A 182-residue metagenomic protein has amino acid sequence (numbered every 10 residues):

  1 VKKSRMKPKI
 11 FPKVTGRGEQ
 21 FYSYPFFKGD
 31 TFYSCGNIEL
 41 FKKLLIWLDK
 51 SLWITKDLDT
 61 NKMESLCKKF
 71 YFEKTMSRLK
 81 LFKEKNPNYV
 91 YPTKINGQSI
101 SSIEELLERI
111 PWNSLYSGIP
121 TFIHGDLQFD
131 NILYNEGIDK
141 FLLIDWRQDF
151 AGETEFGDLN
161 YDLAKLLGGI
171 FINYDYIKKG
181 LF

Functional and structural regions predicted by a protein language model:
V1, P25-F27, I144-R147: Active-site ExK catalytic segment of metal-dependent nucleases
V1-K9, Q20, G125, D130 (+1 more regions): Secondary-structure-rich domain cores
K3-F11, T31-N96, I100-Y116: Conserved kinase catalytic-core helix
K13-R17: Conserved beta3 strand of the protein kinase N-lobe
E19-T31: Conserved short submotifs of the Hanks-type protein kinase catalytic core that shape the nucleotide-binding pocket
L40-F41, D139, L159-D162: Glycine-rich, phosphate-binding/catalytic loops in enzymes
L107-G157: Active-site acidic catalytic loop and adjacent metal/ATP-binding pocket of ATP-dependent phosphoryl transfer enzymes
D149-F182: Active-site activation/catalytic loop segments of kinase-like enzymes and analogous catalytic loops in related
